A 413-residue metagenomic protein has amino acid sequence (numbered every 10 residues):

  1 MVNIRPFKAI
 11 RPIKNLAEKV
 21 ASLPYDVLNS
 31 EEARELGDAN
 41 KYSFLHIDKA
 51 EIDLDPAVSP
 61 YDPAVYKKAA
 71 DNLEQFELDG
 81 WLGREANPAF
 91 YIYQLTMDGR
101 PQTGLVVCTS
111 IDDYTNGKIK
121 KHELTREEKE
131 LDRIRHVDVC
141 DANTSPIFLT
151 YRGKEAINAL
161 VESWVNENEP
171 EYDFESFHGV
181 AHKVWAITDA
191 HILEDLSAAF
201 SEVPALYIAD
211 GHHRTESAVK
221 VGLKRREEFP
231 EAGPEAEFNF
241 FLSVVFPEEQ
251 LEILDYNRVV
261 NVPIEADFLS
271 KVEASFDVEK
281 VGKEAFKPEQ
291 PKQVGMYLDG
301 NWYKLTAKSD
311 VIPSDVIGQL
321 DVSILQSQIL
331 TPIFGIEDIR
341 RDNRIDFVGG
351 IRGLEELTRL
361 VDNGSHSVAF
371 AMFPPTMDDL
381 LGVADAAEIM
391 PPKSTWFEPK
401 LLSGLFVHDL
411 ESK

Functional and structural regions predicted by a protein language model:
M1-K413: Surface-exposed, charge/polar-rich loops and edge strands
